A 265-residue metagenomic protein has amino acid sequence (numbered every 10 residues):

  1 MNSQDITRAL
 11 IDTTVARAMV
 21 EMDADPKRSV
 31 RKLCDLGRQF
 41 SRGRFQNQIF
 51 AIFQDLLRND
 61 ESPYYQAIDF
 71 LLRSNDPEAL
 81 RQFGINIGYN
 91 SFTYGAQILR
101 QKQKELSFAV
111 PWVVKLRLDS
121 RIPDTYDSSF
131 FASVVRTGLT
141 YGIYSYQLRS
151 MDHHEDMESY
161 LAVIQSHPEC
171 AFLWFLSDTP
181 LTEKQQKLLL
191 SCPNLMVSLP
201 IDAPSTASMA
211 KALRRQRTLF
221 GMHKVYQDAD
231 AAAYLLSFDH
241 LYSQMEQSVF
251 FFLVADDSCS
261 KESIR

Functional and structural regions predicted by a protein language model:
M1-Q39, C170, L195-R265: Radical SAM enzyme [4Fe-4S]-AdoMet core and its adjacent flexible, acidic and glycine-rich loops/tails across
R8, V20-K27, R42-F50, Q54 (+6 more regions): Short, structured coil/loop segments at alpha-helix boundaries
F40-L116, T140: N-terminal [4Fe-4S]-dependent radical SAM core
Q66-P77, R100-K104, S128-F131, M151-D156 (+2 more regions): Short low-complexity stretches enriched in small and charged residues
N90, H153, Y160-L161, L235: Charge-rich, low-complexity amphipathic helices in intrinsically disordered tails/linkers adjacent to domains
K104-E105, R136, V163, Q186: Short, flexible, glycine/charge-rich loop motifs used to bind or transfer phosphoryl groups or to couple energy/partner
V113-S129, G138-E155, H167-T206, L213 (+2 more regions): Core AdoMet radical
A132-S133, D156-S166: N-terminal active-site wall of soluble small-molecule enzyme domains
